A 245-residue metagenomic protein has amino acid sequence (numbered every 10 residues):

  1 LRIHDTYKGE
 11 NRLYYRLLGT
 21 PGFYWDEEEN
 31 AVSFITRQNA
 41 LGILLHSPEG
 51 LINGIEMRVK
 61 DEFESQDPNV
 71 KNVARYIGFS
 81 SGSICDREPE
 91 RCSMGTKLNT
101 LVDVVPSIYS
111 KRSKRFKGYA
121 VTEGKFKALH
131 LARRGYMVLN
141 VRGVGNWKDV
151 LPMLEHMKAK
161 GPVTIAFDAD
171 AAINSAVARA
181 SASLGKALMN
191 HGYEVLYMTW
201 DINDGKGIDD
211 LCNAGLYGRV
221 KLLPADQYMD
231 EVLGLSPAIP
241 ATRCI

Functional and structural regions predicted by a protein language model:
L1-N39, D210-C244: Short, small/acidic-rich helices and loops at N termini and domain boundaries of DNA replication/processing enzymes
Y7, A31, D67, M198-D201: Homeobox/homeodomain signature
R12-A159: Phosphate-handling DNA/RNA-contact segment within nucleic-acid enzymes
S65, F116-Y119, K125-I245: TOPRIM fold recognition
